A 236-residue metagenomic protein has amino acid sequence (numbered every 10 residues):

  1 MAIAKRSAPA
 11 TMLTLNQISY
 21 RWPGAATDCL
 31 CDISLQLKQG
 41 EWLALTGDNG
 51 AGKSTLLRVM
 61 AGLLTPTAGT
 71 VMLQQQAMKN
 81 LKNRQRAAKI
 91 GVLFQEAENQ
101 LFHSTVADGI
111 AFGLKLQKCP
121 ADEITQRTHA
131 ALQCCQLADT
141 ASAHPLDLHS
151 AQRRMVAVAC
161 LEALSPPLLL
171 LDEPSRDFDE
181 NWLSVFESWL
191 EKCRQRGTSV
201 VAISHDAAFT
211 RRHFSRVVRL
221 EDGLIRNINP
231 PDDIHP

Functional and structural regions predicted by a protein language model:
T46-D48: The feature captures the beta-strand-to-loop junction immediately N-terminal to the Walker
A61: Helix-to-loop junction immediately C-terminal to a conserved catalytic motif
G69-A77, R86: Conserved ABC transporter NBD signature motif
D122-T140: Conserved ABC ATPase "signature" region
H144-L148: Conserved ABC ATPase signature
L169-E173: Catalytic Walker B motif of ABC-type/P-loop ATPase nucleotide-binding domains
S204-H205: H-loop/switch region of ABC-family ATPase nucleotide-binding domains
